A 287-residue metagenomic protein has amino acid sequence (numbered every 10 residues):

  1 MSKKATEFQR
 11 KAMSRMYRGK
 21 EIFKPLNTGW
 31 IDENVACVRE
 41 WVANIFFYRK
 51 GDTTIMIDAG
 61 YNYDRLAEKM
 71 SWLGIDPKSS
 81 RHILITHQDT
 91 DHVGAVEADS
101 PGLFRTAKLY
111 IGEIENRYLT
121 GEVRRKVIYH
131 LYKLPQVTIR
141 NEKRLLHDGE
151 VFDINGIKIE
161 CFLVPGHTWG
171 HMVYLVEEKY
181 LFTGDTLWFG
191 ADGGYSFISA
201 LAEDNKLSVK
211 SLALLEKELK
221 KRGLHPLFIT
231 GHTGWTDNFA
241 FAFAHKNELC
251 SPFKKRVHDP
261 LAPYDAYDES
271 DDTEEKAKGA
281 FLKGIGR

Functional and structural regions predicted by a protein language model:
M1-Q9, R222-H225, I229: N-terminal non-globular leader segments, chiefly Sec-dependent signal peptides
K3-A12, A262-R287: C-terminal regulatory/interaction regions
K11-G19, K24-L26, W30-I31, E113-L163 (+1 more regions): Metallo-beta-lactamase
E21-L73, V173-G184, W188-G190: Conserved beta-strand hairpin/beta-sheet module of binuclear metal-dependent hydrolase folds, prominently
I55-D58, H82-L84, C161-L163: Short catalytic-loop micro-motif centered on adjacent basic/acidic residues
I57, I111, L119, T183-G184 (+1 more regions): Hydrophobic residues in well-ordered beta-strands that form the structural core
Y61, K158-P165, W169-P252: Metallo-beta-lactamase
Y63-R65, S71-V151, N247-Y267: Active-site HxH/HxHxD metal-binding segment of metal-dependent hydrolases
